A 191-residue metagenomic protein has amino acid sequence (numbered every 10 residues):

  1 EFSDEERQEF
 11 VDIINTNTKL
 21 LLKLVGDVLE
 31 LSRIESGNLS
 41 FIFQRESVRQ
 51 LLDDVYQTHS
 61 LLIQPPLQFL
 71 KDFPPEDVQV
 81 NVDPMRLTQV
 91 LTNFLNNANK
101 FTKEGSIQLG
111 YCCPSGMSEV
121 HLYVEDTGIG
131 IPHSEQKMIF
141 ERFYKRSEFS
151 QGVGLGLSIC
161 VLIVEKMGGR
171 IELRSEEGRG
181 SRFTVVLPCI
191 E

Functional and structural regions predicted by a protein language model:
T16-L21, G152: Short alpha-helical segment of the dimerization/phosphotransfer core of two-component systems
L20-L31, L51, F94: Coiled-coil phosphoacceptor/dimerization helix of two-component systems
S32-F43: Helix-loop junction within the histidine kinase core
I42-S47, Q64-V78: Conserved catalytic submotifs in the C-terminal HATPase_c
I131-F143: Short conserved segment of the HATPase_c
G156, C160: Short alpha-helical Gxxx[C/S/T] motif in the catalytic ATP-binding
